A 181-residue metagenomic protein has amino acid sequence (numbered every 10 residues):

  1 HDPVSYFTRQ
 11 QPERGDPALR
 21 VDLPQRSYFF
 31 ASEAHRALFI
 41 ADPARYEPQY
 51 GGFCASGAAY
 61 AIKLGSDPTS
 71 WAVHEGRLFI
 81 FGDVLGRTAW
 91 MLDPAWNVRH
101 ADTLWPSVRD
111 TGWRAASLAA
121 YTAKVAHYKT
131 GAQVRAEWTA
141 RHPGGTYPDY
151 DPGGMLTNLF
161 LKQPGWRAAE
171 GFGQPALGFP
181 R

Functional and structural regions predicted by a protein language model:
H1-Q25, R45-R181: Intrinsically disordered, low-complexity terminal tails and linkers in eukaryotic proteins, enriched in charged/polar
L23, S32-A34, P43: Generic secondary-structure microfeatures
F30-H35, D83: Beta-edge loop/turn motif
